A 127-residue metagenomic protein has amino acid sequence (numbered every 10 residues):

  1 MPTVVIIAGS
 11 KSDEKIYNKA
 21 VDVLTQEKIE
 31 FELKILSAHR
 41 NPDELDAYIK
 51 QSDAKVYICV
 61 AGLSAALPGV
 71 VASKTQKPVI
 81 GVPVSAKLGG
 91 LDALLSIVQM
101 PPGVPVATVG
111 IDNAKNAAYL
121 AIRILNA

Functional and structural regions predicted by a protein language model:
P2, I29-E30, A54, Q76-K77 (+1 more regions): Glycine/charged-rich beta-loop-alpha catalytic/anionic-binding loops adjacent to active sites
P2-A38: Glycine-rich phosphate/diphosphate-binding loop of Rossmann-like nucleotide-binding domains
T3-A8, V56-C59, I80, P105-T108: Short glycine-rich or small-residue beta-strand-to-loop segments that form or flank ligand, phosphate, metal/Fe-S
A8-K15, L33, G89-A127: C-terminal binding/interaction regions
K19-Q26, S73-Q76, R123-L125: Short, solvent-exposed amphipathic alpha-helical segments in soluble enzyme and RNA/protein-processing domains
V21, L45-I49, A72-S73, A86-P101: Active-site-proximal loop->helix
L33-D53: N-terminal beta-loop-helix "entrance" segment that forms/cooperates in small-molecule cofactor or anionic ligand
D46-P83: Glycine-rich phosphate-binding loop
